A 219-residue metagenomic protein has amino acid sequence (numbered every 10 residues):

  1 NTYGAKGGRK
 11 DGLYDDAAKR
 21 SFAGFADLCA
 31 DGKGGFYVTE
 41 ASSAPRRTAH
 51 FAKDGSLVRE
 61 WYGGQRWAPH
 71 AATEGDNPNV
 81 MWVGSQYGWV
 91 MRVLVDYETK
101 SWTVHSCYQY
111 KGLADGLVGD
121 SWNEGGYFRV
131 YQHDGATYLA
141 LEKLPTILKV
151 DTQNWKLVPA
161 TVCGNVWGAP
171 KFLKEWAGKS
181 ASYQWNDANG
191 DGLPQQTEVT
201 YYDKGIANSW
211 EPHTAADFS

Functional and structural regions predicted by a protein language model:
N1-S219: Eukaryotic scaffold repeat domains enriched in small/polar residues
